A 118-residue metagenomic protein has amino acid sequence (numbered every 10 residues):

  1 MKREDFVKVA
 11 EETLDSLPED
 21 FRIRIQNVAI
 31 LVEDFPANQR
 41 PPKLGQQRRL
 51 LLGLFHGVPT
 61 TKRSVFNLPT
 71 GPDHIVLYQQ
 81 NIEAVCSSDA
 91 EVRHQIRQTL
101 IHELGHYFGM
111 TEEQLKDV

Functional and structural regions predicted by a protein language model:
M1-Q95, Y107, T111-K116: Active-site rim/adjacent substrate-binding subdomains
Q95-E103: Short alpha-helical catalytic segment bearing the HExxH-like zincin motif of zinc-dependent metalloproteases
